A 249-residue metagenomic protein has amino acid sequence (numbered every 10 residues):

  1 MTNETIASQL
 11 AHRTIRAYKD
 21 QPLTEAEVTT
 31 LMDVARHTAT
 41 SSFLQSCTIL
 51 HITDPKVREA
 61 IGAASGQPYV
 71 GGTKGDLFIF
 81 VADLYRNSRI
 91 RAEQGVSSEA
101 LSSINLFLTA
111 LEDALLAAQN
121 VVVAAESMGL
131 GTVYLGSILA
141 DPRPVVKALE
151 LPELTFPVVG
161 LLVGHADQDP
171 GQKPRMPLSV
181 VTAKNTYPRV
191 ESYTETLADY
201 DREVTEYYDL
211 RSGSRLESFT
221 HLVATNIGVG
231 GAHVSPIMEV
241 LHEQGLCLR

Functional and structural regions predicted by a protein language model:
M1-R249: Acidic, surface-exposed loops and disordered segments
